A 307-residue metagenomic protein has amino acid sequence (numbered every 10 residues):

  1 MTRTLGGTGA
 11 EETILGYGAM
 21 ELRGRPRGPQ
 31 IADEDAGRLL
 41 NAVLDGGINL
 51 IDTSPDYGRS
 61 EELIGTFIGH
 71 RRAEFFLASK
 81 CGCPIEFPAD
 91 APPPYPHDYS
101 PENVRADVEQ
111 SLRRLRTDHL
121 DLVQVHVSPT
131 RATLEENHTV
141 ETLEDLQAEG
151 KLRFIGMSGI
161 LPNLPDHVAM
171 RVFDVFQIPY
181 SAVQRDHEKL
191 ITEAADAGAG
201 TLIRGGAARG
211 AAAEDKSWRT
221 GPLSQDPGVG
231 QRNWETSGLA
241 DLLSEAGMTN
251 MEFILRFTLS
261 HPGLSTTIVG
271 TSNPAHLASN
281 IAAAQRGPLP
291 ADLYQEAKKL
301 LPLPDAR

Functional and structural regions predicted by a protein language model:
M1-F75: N-terminal binding-site loop/beta-alpha segment at the start of enzyme catalytic domains that lines or forms
L5, Y17, I51, I64 (+8 more regions): Conserved, mostly hydrophobic/aromatic
A10-L15, G47-N49, R72-F75, T117-D121 (+4 more regions): Short, well-ordered coil/turn segments that N-cap beta-strands
E21-E34, D90-R105, A132, S244: Active-site mouth loops of central-metabolism enzymes
P29-V43, Y99-L115, G159-H167, M251-I254: Short, acidic/polar
E62-C81, E141-G150: Alpha-helix-loop-beta-strand connector modules within alpha/beta enzyme cores
Q110-R131: Active-site groove signature of glycoside hydrolases
S128-R307: Beta/alpha (TIM)-barrel catalytic core signal, keyed to glycine-rich beta->alpha loops juxtaposed to Asp/Glu that bind
